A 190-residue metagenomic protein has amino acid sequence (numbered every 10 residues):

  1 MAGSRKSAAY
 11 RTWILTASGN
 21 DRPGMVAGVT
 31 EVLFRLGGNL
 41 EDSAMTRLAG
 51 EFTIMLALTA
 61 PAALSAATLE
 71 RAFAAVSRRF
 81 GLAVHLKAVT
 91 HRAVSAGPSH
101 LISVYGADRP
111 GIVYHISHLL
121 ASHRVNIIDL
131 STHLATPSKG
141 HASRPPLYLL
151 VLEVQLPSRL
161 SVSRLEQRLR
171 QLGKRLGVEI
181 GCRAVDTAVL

Functional and structural regions predicted by a protein language model:
A2-L190: A conserved regulatory-domain signal marking ACT and ACT-like small-molecule sensing domains and adjacent regulatory
